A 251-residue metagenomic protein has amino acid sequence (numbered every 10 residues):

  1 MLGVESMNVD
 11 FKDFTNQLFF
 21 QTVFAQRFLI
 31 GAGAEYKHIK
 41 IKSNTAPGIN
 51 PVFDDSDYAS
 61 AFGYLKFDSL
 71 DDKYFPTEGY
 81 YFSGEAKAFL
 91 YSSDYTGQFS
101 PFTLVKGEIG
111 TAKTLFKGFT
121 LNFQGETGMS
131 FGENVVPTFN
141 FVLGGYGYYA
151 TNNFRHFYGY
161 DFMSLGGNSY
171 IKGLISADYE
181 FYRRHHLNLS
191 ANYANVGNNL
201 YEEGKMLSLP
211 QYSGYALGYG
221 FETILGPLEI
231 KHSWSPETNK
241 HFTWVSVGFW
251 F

Functional and structural regions predicted by a protein language model:
M1-G3, K42-I49, P76-E78, S92-F102 (+3 more regions): Outer-membrane beta-barrel translocator domains and adjoining extracellular loop/strand segments of Gram-negative
M1-L2, A32-H38, Y80-L90, G107 (+6 more regions): Transmembrane beta-barrel strands of outer-membrane/channel proteins
M1-Y64, L70, Y146-R155, M163-Y170 (+1 more regions): Gram-negative/organellar outer-membrane beta-barrel architecture
D10, D55, P76, F99 (+2 more regions): A generic structural micro-feature
Q26-I30, D57-A59, P76-F82, K117-F123 (+5 more regions): Outer-envelope beta-barrel architecture signal
K37-S43, D68-D72, K87-Y95, A112 (+4 more regions): Sequence/structural signature of outer-membrane beta-barrel proteins
A61-K66, L70-Y182: C-terminal outer-membrane beta-barrel translocator/porin domains of Gram-negative envelope proteins and their
D178-Y212: C-terminal hydrophobic structural anchor segments that stabilize assembly/packing rather than catalytic chemistry
